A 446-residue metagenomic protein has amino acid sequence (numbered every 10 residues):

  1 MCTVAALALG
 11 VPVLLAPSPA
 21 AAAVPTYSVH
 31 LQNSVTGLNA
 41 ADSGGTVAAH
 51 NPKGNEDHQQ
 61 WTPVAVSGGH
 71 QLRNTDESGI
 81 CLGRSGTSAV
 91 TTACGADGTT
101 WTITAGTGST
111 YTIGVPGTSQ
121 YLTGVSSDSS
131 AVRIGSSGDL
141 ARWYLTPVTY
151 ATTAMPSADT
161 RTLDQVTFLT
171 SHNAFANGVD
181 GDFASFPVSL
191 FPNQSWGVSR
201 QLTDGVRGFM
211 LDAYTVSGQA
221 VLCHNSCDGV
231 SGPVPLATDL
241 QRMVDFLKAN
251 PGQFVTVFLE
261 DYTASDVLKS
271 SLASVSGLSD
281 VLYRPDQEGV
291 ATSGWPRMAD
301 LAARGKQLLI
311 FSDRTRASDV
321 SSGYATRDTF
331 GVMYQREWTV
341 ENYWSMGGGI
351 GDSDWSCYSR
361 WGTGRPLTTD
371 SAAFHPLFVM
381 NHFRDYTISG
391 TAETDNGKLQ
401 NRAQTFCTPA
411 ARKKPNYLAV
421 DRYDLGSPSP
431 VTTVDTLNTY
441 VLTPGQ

Functional and structural regions predicted by a protein language model:
M1-A23: Secretory targeting and sorting signals
A23-G45, Q60-T87, T100-D128, R142-T149: Extracellular glycan-recognition/adhesion modules and their associated mucin-like linkers
V35-A41, G54-H58, D76-G83, G95-T100 (+6 more regions): Short, surface-exposed beta-strand/loop "edge" segments at domain boundaries and coil↔beta transitions
D42, G83-R84, A96, G124 (+4 more regions): Disulfide-rich extracellular modules and peptides
T46-N55: Surface-exposed turn/loop modules enriched in turn-prone residues
G98-V115, G390-F406: Acidic, glycine-rich flexible loop segments
R133-S136: Short, exposed beta-strand-loop hairpins at the edges of beta-sheets in extracellular/periplasmic proteins
T146-Q446: Catalytic cores of phosphodiester-bond hydrolases, prominently lipid phosphodiesterases
